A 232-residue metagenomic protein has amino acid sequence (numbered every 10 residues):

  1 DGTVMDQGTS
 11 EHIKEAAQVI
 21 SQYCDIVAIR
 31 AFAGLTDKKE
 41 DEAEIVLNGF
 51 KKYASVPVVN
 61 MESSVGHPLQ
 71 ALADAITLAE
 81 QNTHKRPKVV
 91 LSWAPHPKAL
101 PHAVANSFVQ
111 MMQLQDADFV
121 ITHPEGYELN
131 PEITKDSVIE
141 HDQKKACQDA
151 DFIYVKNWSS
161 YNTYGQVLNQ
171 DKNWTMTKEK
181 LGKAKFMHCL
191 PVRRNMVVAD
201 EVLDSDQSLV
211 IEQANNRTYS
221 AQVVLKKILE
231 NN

Functional and structural regions predicted by a protein language model:
D1-A79, R193-R194: Phosphate/diphosphate ligand-binding glycine-rich loop within oxidoreductases
E11-E15, E44, A103-S107, S137-V138 (+1 more regions): Charged helix-capping and loop-helix junction motifs
A28-I29, V58-E62, H67, L91 (+3 more regions): General beta-strand structural signal in soluble alpha/beta enzymes
A54-V56, A117, E179-K185: A short helix->loop->beta-strand "cap" motif at the edges of active sites that frequently abuts
A79-V155: Glycine-rich phosphate/diphosphate-binding loop of Rossmann-like nucleotide-binding domains
I133-S208: Rossmann-like adenosine-cofactor binding region
D204-N232: C-terminal helix-to-coil terminal segments
